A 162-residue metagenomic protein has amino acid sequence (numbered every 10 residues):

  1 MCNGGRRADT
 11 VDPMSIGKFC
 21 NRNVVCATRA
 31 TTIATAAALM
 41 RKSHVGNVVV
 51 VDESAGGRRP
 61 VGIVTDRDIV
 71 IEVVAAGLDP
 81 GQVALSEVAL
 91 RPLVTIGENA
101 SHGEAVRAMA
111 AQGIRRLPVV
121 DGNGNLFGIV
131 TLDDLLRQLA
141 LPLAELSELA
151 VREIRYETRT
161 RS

Functional and structural regions predicted by a protein language model:
M1-S162: Tandem CBS (Cystathionine beta-synthase) repeat/Bateman regulatory domains
